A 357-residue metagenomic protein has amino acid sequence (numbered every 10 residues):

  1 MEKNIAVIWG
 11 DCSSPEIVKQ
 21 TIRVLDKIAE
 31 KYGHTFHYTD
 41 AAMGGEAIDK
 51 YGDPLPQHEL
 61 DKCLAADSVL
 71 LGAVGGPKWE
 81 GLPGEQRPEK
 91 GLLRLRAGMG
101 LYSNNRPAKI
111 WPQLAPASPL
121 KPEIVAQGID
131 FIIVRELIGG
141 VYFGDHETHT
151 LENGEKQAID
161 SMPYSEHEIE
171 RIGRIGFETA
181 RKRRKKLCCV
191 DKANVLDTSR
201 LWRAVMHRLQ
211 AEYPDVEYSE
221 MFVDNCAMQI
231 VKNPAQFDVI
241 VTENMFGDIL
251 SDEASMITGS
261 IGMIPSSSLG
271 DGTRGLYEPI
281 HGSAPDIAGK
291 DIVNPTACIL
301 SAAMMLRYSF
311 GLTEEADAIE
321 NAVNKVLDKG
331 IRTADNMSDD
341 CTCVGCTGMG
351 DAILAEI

Functional and structural regions predicted by a protein language model:
M1-I5: Extreme N-terminal starter segment of soluble prokaryotic enzymes
A6-R23, I28-A29, N153-D224, Q236: Glycine-rich phosphate/diphosphate-binding loop of Rossmann-like nucleotide-binding domains
D11-S14, D67, V134, G176 (+4 more regions): Buried hydrophobic positions in well-ordered alpha/beta secondary-structure cores of metabolic enzymes
D26-H34, A65-S68, A97-N104, I110 (+9 more regions): Generic secondary-structure signature for well-ordered alpha-helical cores
G33-Q57, M228-I230: N-terminal beta-loop-helix "entrance" segment that forms/cooperates in small-molecule cofactor or anionic ligand
G45-I48, V231-I331: Glycine-rich phosphate/nucleotide-binding loop
D49-I159, M245: N-terminal glycine-rich phosphate/adenylate-binding segment common to multiple enzyme folds
I138-G139, F143-R183, L187-C188, A193-V195 (+2 more regions): Glycine-rich phosphate/pyrophosphate-binding loop and the adjoining helix
